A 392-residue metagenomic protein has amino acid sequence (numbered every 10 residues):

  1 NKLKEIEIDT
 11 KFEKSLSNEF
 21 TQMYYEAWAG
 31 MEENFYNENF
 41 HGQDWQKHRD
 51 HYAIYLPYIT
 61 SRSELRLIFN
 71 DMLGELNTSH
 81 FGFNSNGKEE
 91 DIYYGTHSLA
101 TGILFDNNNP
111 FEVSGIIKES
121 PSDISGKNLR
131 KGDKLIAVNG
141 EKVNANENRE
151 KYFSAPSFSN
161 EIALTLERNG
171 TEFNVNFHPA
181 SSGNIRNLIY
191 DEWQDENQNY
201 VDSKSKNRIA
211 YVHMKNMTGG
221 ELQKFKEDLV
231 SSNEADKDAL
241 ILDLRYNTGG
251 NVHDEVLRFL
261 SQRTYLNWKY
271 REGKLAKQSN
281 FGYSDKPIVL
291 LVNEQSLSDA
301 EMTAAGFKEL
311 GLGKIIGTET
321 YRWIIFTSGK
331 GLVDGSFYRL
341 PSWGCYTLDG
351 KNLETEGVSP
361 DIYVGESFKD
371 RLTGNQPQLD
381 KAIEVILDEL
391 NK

Functional and structural regions predicted by a protein language model:
N1-F83, G344: Sequence signature of WD/YWTD-type beta-propeller architectures
T21-Y25, A29, Q46, D50 (+12 more regions): Solvent-exposed, polar/charged alpha-helical surfaces in well-ordered, non-transmembrane soluble domains, broadly
M31-Y36, F40, I136, G140-K142 (+3 more regions): Cleft-lining beta-strand/loop regions that shape enzyme active-site pockets
E32-H51, G102-I117, R208-Y211: PDZ/PDZ-like groove recognition
L56-N108, T171-N197, I383-E384, L390-K392: Extended, small/polar residue-biased N-terminal targeting/export presequences and adjacent propeptide/linker tracts
S79, D123, A137, E234-K237 (+2 more regions): In a subset of proteins, long, contiguous C-terminal domains/tails are tracked
Y94-A145, W343-G344: PDZ/PDZ-like domain segments forming the peptide/carboxylate-binding groove, activating on the N-terminal beta-strands
L312-R371: C-terminal structured "cap/appendage" subdomains that terminate the fold
